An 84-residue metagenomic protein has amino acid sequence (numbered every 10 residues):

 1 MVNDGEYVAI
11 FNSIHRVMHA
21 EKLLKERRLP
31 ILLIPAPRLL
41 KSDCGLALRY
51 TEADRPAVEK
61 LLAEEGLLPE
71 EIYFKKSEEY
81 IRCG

Functional and structural regions predicted by a protein language model:
V2, C44-L46, R82-G84: Short secondary-structure transition/capping segments
V2, L32, E70-I72: Short flexible/disordered coil segments
G5-V8, N12-E59: Amphipathic, hydrophobic secondary-structure cores in small proteins
E52-G84: C-terminal structural segments of small proteins and small subunits
